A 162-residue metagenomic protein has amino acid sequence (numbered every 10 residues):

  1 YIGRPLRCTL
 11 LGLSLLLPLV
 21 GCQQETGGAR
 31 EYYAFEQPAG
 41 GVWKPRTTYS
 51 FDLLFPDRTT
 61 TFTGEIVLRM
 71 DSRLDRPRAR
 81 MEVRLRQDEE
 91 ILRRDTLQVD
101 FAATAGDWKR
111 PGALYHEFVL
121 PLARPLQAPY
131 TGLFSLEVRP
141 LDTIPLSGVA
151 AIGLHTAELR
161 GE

Functional and structural regions predicted by a protein language model:
P18-G21: C-terminal motif of bacterial Sec signal peptides marking the signal peptidase cleavage site
Q23-T26: Bacterial signal peptide processing site
E31-D52: Post-signal peptide N-terminal segment of mature Sec-exported envelope proteins
V67-M70, L136-I144: Short beta-strand-plus-loop segments that form exposed binding edges in beta-rich domains
D75-M81, V149-A150: Short coil-to-beta strand junction motifs in C2/discoidin
A102-G132, L141: Short, solvent-exposed, Trp/other aromatic-anchored flexible loops in extracytoplasmic proteins
T143-L154: Edge beta-strands of jelly-roll/beta-sandwich modules across compartments, strongly enriched in secreted/luminal
